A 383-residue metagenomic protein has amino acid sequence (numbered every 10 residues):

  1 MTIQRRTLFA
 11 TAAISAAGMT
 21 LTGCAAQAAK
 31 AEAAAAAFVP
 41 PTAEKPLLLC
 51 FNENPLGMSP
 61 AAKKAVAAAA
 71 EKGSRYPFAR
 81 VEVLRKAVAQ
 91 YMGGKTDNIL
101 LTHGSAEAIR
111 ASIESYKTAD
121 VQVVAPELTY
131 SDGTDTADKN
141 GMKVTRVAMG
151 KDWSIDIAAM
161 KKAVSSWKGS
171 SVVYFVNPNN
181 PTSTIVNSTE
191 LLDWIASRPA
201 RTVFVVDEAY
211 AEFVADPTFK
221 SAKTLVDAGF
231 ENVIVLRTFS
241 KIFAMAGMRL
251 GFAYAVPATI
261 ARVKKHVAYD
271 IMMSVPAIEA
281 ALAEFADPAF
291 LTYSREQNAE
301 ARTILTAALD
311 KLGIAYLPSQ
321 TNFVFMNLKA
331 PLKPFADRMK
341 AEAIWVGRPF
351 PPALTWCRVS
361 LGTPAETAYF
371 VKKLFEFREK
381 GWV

Functional and structural regions predicted by a protein language model:
M1-T22: N-terminal secretory signal peptides and thylakoid transit peptides that target proteins across membranes
C24-R75, G169: N-terminal "arm"/small-domain region of PLP-dependent enzymes with the aminotransferase-like
E82-Q122, N140: Phosphate-binding glycine-rich loop
S115-F175: PLP-dependent aminotransferase-like
M149-K151, N298-A299, L309-E342, L361: Conserved PLP-binding catalytic core of the aspartate aminotransferase-like
K151-P217: Active-site phosphate-binding strand-loop segment of PLP-dependent enzymes
N232-L317: PLP-dependent aminotransferase class I/II
R338-A341, F350-V383: PLP-dependent enzyme catalytic core of the Aspartate aminotransferase-like
